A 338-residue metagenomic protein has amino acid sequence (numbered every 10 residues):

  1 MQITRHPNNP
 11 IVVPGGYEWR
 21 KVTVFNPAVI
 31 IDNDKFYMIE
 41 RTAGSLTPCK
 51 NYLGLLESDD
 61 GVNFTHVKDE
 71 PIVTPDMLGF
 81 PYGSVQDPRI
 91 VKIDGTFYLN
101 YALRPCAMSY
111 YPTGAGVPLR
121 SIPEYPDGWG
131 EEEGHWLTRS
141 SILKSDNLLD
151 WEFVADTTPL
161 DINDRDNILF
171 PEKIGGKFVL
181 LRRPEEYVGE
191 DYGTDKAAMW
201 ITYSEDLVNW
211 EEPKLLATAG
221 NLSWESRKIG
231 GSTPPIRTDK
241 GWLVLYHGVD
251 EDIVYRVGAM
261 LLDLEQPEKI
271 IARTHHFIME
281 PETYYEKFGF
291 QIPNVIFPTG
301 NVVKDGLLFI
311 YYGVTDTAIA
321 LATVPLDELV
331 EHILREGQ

Functional and structural regions predicted by a protein language model:
M1-V22, N26-G83, K92-I168, E172-R227 (+3 more regions): Beta-rich carbohydrate-recognition and catalytic domains
R89: Conserved active-site neighborhood of enzyme catalytic/cofactor-binding cores
